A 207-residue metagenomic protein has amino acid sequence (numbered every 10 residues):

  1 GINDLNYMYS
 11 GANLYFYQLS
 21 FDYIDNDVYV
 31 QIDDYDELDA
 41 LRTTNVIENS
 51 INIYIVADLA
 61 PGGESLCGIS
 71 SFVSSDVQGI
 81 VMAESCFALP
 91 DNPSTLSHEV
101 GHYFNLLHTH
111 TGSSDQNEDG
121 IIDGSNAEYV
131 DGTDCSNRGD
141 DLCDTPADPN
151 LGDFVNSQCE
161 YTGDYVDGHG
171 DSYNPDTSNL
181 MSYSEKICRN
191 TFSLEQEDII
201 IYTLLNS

Functional and structural regions predicted by a protein language model:
G1-A12, Y103, L107, T203-N206: Structured segments of extracytoplasmic/periplasmic soluble domains in secreted or envelope-associated proteins
G1-I51, I55-L59: Propeptide-to-catalytic entry region of secreted or membrane-anchored zinc metalloproteases
S10, R42-N49, S71-D76, E160-P175: Extracellular/periplasmic catalytic domains that process cell-envelope and extracellular macromolecules
D25-D27, P61-G62, S113, N190: Short catalytic/ligand-binding loop motif for oxyanion handling, primarily in non-cytosolic enzymes, centered on
L41-S114: Active-site-proximal segment of zinc-dependent metalloprotease catalytic domains
F87-N190: The catalytic-center signature of Zn2+-dependent metalloproteases
F192-S207: A recurrent domain-boundary module in secreted/ectodomain proteins
